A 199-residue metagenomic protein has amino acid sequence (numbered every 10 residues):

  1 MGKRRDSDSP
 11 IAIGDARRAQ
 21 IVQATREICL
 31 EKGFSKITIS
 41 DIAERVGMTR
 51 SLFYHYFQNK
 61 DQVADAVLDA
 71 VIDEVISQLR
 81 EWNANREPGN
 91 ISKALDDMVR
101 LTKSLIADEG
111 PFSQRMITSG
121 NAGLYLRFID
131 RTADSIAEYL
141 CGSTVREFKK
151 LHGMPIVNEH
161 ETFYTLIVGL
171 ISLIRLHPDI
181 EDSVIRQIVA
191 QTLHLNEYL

Functional and structural regions predicted by a protein language model:
M1-A16: N-terminal intrinsically disordered/low-complexity leader segments
R17-T25, I42, V67-V71, V75 (+1 more regions): Generic hydrophobic, amphipathic alpha-helix propensity
Q20, I28-Q62, A66: Helix-turn-helix
V22, D65, D96, A133-V145 (+3 more regions): An amphipathic alpha-helix signature
A66, R80-D108, F163, R186: Hydrophobic alpha-helical connector segments
I76-S77, A122-K150, V157-E161: Amphipathic alpha-helical packing segments from all-alpha helical-bundle domains
D97, K103-D130, S172, L176: Amphipathic alpha-helical segments used for helix-helix packing
K103, C141, G153-L176, I180-H194: Hydrophobic alpha-helical segments that form the core of small-molecule binding pockets and/or dimer interfaces
